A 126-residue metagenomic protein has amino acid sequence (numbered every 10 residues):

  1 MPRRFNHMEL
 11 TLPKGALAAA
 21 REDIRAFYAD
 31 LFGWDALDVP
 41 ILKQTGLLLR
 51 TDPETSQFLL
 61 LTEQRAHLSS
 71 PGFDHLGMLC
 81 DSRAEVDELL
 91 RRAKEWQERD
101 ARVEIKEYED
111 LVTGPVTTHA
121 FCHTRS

Functional and structural regions predicted by a protein language model:
M1-H7, W96-S126: Vicinal oxygen chelate
N6-L17, L68-K94, T118-H123: Vicinal oxygen chelate
E9-Q57: Core segments of cupin and vicinal oxygen chelate
L10-F27, S82, K94-A101, E109-L111: Short, charged helix-to-loop "capping" segments that act as catalytic/coupling loops
D30-G33, R91-E95: Short, intrinsically disordered, mixed-charge
P40-K43, A66-L68, E109-P115: A short beta-turn/loop motif at secondary-structure boundaries
T55-L60, S126: Short, charged/polar, Gly/Pro-enriched secondary-structure boundary elements
L60-A66: Short beta-strand/turn micro-motifs at beta-sheet edges
